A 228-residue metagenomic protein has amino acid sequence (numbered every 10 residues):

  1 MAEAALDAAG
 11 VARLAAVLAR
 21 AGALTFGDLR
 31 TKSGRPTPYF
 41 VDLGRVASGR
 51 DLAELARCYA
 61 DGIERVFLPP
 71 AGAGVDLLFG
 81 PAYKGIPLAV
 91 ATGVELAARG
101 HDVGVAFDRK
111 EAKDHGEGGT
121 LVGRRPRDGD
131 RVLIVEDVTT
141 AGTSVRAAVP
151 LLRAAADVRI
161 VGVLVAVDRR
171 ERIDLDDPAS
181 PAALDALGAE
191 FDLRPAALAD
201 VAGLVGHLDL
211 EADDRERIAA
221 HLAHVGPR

Functional and structural regions predicted by a protein language model:
A2-P70, E171: Active-site-facing substrate-recognition patch
A2-R13, P150, A154-R228: PRPP-dependent phosphoribosyltransferase catalytic core
K32, G123-D128, A186-A189: Solvent-exposed alpha-helices and their adjacent loops that cap or buttress functional pockets in soluble metabolic
P70-A82, L164: Short glycine-rich phosphate-binding loop at a beta-alpha junction
A82-L88: Gly/Ser/Thr-rich loops at beta-strand to alpha-helix junctions that form or flank small-molecule/cofactor-binding
L88-V132, T143-R146, E216: Short, glycine/charge-rich flexible loops or terminal/linker lids adjacent to PRPP-binding catalytic cores
E136-V138, G142: DG-centered beta-turn motif at the end of beta-strands
